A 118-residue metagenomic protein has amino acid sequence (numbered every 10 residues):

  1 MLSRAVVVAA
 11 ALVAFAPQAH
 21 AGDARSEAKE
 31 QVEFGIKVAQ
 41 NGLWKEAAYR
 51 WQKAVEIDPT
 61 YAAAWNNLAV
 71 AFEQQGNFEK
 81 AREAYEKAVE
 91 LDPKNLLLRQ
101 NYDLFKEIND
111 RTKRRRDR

Functional and structural regions predicted by a protein language model:
K53-E56, V89-E90: Conserved structural position within tetratricopeptide repeats
